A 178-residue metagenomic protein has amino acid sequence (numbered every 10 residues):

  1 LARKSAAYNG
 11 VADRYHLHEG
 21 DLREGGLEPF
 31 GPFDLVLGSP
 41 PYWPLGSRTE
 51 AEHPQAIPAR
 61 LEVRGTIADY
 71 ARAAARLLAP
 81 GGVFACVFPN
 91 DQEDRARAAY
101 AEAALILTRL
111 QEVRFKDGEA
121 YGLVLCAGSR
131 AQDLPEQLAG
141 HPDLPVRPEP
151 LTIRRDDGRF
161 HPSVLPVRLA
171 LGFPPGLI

Functional and structural regions predicted by a protein language model:
A2, S39, Y70, G128: Residue-level signal for inorganic ion chemistry
R3, R48-A51, R97-Y100: Short amphipathic alpha-helical segments
R3-D34: S-adenosyl-L-methionine
S5, G38-W43, V87: Amphipathic alpha-helical repeat scaffolds
G26, G46, D94: Glycine/Thr-rich phosphate-binding loops of Rossmann-like dinucleotide-binding domains
G31-D34, P40-D69, R76: Mobile active-site "lid"/loop adjacent to the S-adenosyl-L-methionine
V63-Y121, L125-C126: Conserved Class I SAM-dependent methyltransferase catalytic core
A120-I178: SAM/dcSAM-binding transferase cores
